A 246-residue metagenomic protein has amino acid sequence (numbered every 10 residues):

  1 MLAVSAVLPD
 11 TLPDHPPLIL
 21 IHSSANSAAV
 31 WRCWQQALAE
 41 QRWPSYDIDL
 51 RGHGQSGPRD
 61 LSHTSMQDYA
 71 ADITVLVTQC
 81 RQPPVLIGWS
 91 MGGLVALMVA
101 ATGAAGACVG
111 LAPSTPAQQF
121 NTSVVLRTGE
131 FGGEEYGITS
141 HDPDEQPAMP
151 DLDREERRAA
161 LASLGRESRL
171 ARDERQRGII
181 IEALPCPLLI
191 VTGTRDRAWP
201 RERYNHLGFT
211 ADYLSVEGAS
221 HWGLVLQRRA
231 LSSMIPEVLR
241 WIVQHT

Functional and structural regions predicted by a protein language model:
S23-N26, T194-R195: Active-site glycine-rich loops that stabilize anionic/oxyanionic intermediates across multiple enzyme folds
A25-C33, S45: Serine-hydrolase catalytic-loop signature spanning alpha/beta hydrolases and amidase-signature enzymes
L38-P58: Conserved alpha/beta-hydrolase
H53-P84: Active-site loop/oxyanion-hole signature of alpha/beta-hydrolase fold enzymes
A101-Y136, A171-R177: Flexible "cap/lid" loop of the alpha/beta hydrolase fold
L184, I190-T192: Short beta-strand/loop motif that positions the catalytic acidic residue of the alpha/beta-hydrolase fold
T192, R197-R203: Conserved alpha/beta-hydrolase "acid-adjacent" motif
A219-S233: Catalytic histidine-centered segment of alpha/beta-hydrolase-like enzymes
